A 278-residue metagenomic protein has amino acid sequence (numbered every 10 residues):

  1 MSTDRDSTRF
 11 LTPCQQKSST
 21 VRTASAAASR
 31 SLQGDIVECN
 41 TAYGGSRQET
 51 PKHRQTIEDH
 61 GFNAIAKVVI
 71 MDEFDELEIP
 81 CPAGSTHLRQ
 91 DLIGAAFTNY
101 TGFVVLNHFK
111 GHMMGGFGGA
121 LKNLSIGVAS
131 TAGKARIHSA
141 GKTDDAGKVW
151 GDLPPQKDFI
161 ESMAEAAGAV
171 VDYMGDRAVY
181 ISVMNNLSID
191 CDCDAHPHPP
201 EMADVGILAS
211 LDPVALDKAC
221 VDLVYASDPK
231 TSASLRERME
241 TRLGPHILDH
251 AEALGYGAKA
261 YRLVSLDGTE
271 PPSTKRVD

Functional and structural regions predicted by a protein language model:
S2-T3, T8-R9, Q15-T20, A28-C39 (+1 more regions): Extended, low-polarity segments enriched in aliphatic/aromatic residues
